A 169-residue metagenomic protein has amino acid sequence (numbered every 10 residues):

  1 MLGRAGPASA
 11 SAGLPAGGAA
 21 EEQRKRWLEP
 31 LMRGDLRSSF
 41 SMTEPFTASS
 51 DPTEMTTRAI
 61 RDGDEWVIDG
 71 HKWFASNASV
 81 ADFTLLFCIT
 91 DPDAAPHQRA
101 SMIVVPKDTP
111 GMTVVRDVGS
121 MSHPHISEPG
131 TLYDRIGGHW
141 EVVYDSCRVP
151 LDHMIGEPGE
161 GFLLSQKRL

Functional and structural regions predicted by a protein language model:
M1-D35, S76-F83: Internal helix-loop-helix
E29-L169: FAD-binding core of flavoproteins
